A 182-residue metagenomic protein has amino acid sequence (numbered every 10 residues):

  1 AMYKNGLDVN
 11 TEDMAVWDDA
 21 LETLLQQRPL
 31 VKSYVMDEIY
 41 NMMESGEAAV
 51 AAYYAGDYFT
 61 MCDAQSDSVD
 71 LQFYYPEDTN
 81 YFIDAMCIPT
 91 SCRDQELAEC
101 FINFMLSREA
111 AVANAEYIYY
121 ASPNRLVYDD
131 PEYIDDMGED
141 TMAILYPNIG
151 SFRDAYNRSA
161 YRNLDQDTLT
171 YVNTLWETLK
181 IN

Functional and structural regions predicted by a protein language model:
A1-K4, D8-Q72: Ligand-binding pocket segment of bilobal, Venus flytrap-like solute-binding proteins
M2-L7, L25-P29, E44, A48 (+5 more regions): Sec-exported extracytoplasmic/periplasmic mature domains
E12, V16, V31, V35 (+3 more regions): Extracytoplasmic/periplasmic, Sec-exported soluble proteins
V16-D19, Q26, E38, M42-E47 (+7 more regions): Extracytoplasmic/secreted proteins, especially bacterial periplasmic and envelope-associated proteins
L21-L25, S68-C92: Periplasmic-binding protein-like
I39, G56-T60, D78-N80, C92-R93 (+2 more regions): Solvent-exposed loop/turn segments at secondary-structure junctions within structured extracellular/periplasmic domains
N41, I149-N182: Conserved C-terminal helix/tail region of periplasmic/extracytoplasmic solute-binding proteins
P89-A155: Mature extracytoplasmic/periplasmic domains
